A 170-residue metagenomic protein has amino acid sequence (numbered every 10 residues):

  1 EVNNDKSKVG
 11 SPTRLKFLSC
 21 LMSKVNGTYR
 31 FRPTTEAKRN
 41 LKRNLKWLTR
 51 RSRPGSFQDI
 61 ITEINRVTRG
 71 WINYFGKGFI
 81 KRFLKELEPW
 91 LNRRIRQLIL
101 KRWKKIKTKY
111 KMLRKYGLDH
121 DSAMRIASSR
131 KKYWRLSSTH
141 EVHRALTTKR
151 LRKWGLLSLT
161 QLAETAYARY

Functional and structural regions predicted by a protein language model:
E1-Y170: Non-catalytic terminal/accessory segments
